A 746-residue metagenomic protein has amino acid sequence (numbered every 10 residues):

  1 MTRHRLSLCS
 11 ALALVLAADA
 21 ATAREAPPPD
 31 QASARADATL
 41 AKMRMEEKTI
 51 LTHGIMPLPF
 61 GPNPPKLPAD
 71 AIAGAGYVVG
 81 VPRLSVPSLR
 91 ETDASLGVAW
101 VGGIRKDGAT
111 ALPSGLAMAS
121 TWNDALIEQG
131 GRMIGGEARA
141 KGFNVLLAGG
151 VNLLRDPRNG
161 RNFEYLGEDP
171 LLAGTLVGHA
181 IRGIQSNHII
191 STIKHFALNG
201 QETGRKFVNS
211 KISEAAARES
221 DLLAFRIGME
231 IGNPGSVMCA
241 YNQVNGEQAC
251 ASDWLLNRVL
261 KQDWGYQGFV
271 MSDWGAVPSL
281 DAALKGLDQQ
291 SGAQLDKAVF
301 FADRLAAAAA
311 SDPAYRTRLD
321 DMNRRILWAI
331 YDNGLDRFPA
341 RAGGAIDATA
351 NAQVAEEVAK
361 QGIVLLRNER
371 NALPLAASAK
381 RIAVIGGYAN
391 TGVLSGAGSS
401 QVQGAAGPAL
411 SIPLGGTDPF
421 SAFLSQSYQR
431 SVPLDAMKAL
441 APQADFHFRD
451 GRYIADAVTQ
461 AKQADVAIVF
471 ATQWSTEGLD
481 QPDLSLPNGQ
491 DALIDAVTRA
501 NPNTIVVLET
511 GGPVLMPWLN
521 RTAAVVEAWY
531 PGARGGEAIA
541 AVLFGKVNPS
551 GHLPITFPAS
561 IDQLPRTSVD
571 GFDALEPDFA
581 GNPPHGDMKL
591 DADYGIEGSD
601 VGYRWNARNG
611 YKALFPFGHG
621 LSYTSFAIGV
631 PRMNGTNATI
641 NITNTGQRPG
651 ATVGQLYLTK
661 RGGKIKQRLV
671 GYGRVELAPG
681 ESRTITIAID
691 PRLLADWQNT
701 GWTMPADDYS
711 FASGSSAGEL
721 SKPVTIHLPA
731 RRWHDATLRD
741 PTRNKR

Functional and structural regions predicted by a protein language model:
T2-A21: Gram-negative bacterial Sec-dependent N-terminal signal peptides
A23-W697, G701-G718, H734-R746: Glycoside hydrolase catalytic-domain context in secreted enzymes
A717-T725: Beta-sandwich strand segments
T725-W733: Short beta-strand edge segments in extracellular beta-sheet folds
